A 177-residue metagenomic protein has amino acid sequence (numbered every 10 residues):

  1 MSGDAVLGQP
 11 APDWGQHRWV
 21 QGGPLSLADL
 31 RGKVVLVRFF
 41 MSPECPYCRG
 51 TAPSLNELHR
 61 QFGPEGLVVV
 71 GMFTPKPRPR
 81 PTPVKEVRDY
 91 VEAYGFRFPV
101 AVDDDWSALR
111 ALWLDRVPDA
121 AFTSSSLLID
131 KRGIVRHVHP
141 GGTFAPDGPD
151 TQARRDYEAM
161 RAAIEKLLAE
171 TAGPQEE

Functional and structural regions predicted by a protein language model:
M1-A28, G50: N-terminal "domain-start" segment that seeds a small globular fold
L25-R49, L55, V69: Short active-site neighborhood of thiol/selenol oxidoreductases, capturing the structured segment around
R31-V35, P64-V68, G95-P99, K131: Loop/turn elements at helix/coil->beta-strand transitions in domains of secreted/extracellular proteins
S42-C45, P75-R78, D105-A108, V135 (+1 more regions): Solvent-exposed loop/turn segments at secondary-structure junctions within structured extracellular/periplasmic domains
R49-Y94, D105-A111: Structural microenvironment flanking redox-active thiols in thiol-disulfide oxidoreductases
G95-P99, L114-L127: Structural micro-motif
F122-E177: Thiol-/selenol-based redox modules, centered on thioredoxin-like and closely related oxidoreductase domains
